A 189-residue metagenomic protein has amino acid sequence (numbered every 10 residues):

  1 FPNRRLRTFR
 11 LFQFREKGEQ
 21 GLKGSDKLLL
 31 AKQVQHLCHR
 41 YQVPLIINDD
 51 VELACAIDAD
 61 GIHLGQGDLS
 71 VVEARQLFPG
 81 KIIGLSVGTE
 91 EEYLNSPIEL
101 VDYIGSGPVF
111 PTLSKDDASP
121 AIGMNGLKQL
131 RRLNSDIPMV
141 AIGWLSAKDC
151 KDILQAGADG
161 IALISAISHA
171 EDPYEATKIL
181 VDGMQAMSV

Functional and structural regions predicted by a protein language model:
F1-R15: Catalytic domains of carbohydrate-active enzymes, especially glycoside hydrolases
L11-Q13, I46, H63, G84 (+2 more regions): Conserved beta-strand positions in the central sheet of alpha/beta enzyme cores
Q13-D26, P108-D116: Glycine-rich, proline-tolerant flexible connector loops at the mouths of alpha/beta enzymes
E16, Q66, V87-E90, P108-V109 (+2 more regions): Short secondary-structure boundary segments
K27-D49, A74-T89, P120-A147, L180-V189: Alpha-helix-loop-beta-strand connector modules within alpha/beta enzyme cores
L45-D60, G88-L100, R132-S135, M139-V140 (+2 more regions): Catalytic cores of alpha/beta
D49-C55, A59-R75, I82-G84: Glycine-rich, small/polar surface segments that engage phosphate groups of diverse ligands
L64-A74, G105-A118, C150-L180: Glycine-rich phosphate-binding active-site loops on the catalytic face of alpha/beta enzymes
